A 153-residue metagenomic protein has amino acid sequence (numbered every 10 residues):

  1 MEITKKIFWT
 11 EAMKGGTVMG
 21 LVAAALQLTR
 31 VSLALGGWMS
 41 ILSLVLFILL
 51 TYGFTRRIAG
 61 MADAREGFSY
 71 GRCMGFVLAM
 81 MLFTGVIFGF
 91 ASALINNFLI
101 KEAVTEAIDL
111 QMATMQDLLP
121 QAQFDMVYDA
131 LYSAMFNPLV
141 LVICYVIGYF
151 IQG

Functional and structural regions predicted by a protein language model:
M1-I58: Transmembrane alpha-helical insertion/packing segments
K6, T10-K14, V18, R72-T84 (+1 more regions): Alpha-helical transmembrane segments of multi-pass membrane proteins
F8, V31-W38, G67, Y132-F136 (+1 more regions): Membrane-interfacial loop-to-transmembrane-helix junctions in polytopic alpha-helical membrane proteins
G20-A24, Y52, G85, G89 (+2 more regions): Transmembrane alpha-helical segments of multi-pass membrane transport proteins and ion-pumping complexes
R57-C73, N97: Membrane-helix interface/capping segments
M80-A103: Hydrophobic alpha-helical membrane-insertion segments
F98-M135: Membrane-interface interhelical loops and short interface/amphipathic helices in multi-pass inner-membrane
F136-G153: Transmembrane alpha-helical segments in integral membrane proteins
